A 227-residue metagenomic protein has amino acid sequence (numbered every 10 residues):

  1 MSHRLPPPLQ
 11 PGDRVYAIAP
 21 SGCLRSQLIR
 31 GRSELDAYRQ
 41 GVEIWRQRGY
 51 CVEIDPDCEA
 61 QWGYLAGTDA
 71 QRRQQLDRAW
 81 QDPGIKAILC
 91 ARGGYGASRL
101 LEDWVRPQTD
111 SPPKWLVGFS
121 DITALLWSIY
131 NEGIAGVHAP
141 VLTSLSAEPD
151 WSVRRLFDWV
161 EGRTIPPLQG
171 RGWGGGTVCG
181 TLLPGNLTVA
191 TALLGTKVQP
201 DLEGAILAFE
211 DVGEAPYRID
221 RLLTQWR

Functional and structural regions predicted by a protein language model:
M1-G84: ATP/NTP phosphate-donor binding region
C23, R92-Y95, E214: Short glycine-rich anion-binding loops that position phosphate/pyrophosphate groups of nucleotides and phosphorylated
A87-L89, V117, I206-A208: Structural motif
I88-S98, F119: N-terminal glycine-rich "phosphate-gripper" loop used for MgATP/nucleotide binding and carboxylate activation
W104-I129, A135-L142: Short, acidic/small-residue loops that bind anionic groups at enzyme active sites
I134-G195: Conserved anion/nucleotide-ligand pocket segment
D201-R227: Internal helical hairpin/lid segments
